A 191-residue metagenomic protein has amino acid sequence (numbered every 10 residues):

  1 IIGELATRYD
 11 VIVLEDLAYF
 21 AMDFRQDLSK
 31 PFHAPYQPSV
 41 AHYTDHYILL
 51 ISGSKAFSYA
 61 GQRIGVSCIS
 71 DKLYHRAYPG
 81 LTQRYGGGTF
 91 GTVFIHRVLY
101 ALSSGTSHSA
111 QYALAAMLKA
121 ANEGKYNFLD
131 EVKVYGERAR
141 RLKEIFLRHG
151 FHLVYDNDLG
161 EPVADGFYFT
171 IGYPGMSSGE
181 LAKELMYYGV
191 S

Functional and structural regions predicted by a protein language model:
I1, D23-P35, A77-Q83, G124-F128: Short, flexible/disordered intra-domain loops and linkers
I1-S29: Catalytic PLP-binding core of fold-type I/II PLP enzymes
Y43-K133: Conserved core segment of the aminotransferase class I/II
H108-Q111, A115, F128-L147, L153-G172: Conserved glycine-rich beta-strand-loop-beta hairpin in the small C-terminal domain of fold type I
M176-A182: Short, conserved charged micro-motifs
